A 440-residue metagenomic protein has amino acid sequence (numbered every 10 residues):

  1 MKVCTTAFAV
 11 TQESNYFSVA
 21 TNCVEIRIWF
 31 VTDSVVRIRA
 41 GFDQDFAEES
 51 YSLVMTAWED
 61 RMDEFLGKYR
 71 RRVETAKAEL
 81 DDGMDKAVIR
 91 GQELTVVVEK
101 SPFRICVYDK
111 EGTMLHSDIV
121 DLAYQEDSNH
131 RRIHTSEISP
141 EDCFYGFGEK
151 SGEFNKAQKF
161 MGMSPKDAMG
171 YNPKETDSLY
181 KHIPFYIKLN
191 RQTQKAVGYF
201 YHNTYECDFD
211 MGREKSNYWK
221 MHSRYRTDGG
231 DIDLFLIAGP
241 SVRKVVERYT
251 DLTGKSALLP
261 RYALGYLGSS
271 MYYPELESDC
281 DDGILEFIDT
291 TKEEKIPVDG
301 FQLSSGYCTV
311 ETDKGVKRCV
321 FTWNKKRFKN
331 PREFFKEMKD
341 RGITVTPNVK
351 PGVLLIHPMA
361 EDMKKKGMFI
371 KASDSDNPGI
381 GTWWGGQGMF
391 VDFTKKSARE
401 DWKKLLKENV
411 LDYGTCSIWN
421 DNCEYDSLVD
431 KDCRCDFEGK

Functional and structural regions predicted by a protein language model:
M1-A263, L267-M271, L276-D289, R332 (+3 more regions): N-terminal accessory segment at the very beginning of proteins
V3, V54, D63-F65, P297-K440: Aromatic- and carboxylate-enriched substrate-binding clefts and catalytic-loop regions of carbohydrate-active enzymes
